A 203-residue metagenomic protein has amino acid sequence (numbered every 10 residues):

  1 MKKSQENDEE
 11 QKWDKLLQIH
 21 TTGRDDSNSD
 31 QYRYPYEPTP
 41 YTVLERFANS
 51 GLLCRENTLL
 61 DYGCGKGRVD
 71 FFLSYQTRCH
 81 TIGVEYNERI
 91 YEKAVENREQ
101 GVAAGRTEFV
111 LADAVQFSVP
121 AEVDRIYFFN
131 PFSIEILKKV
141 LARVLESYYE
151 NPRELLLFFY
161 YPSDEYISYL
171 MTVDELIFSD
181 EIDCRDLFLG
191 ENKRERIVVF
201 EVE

Functional and structural regions predicted by a protein language model:
M1-C54: S-adenosyl-L-methionine
E56-G65: Conserved class I S-adenosyl-L-methionine
G67-F71: Glycine-rich SAM-binding Motif I of class I
H80-E85: Conserved SAM-binding motif I beta-strand of class I
A94-V95: Conserved SAM-binding loop
A104-A112: Conserved SAM-binding strand-loop segment of SAM-dependent methyltransferases
R125-I136: A short SAM/SAH-binding and catalytic strip from SAM-dependent methyltransferases
E135-E195: C-terminal substrate-binding/active-site "lid" region of AdoMet-derived donor-dependent transferases
